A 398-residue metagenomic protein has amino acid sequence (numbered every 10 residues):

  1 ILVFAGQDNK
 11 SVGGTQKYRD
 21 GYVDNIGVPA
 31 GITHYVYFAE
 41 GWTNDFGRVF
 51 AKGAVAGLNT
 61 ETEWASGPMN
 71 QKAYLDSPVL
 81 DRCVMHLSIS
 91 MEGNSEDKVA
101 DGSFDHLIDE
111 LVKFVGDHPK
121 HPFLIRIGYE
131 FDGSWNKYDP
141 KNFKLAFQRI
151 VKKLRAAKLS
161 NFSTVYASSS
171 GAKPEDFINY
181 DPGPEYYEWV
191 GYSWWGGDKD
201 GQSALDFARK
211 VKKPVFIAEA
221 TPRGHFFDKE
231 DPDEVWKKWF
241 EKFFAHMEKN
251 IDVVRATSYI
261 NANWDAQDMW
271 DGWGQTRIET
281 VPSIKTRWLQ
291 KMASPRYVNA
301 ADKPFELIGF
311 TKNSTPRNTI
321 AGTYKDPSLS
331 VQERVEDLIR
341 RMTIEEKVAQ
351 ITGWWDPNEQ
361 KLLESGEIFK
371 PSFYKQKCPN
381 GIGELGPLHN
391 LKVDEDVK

Functional and structural regions predicted by a protein language model:
I1-S66, G309-N313, A321-K325, T343 (+1 more regions): Boundary/entry segment of secreted carbohydrate-active catalytic domains
I1-T15, P122-F123, P222-S314: Substrate-binding cleft of secreted/luminal carbohydrate-active enzymes
H34-A167, Q275-E279, M292, F305-S314: Substrate-binding cleft of extracellular glycoside hydrolase catalytic domains
A51, N59-D76, D81-C83, E185 (+1 more regions): Glycoside hydrolase catalytic-domain groove-lining segments
I125, V190, T257, S330 (+1 more regions): Conserved, mostly hydrophobic/aromatic
R126-G128, F147, V151-D176, P214-F226 (+1 more regions): Aromatic-lined carbohydrate-recognition surfaces of secreted/lumenal glycan-active proteins
S170-E185, S203-L205: Distinct, well-ordered alpha-helical segments
N318-K398: N-terminal beta-rich core of secreted/periplasmic extracellular enzymes
